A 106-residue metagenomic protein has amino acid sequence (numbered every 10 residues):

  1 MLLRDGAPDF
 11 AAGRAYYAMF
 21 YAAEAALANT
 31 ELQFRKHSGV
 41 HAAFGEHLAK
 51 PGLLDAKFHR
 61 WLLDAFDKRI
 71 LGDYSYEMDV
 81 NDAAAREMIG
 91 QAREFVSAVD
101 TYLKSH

Functional and structural regions predicted by a protein language model:
M1-H106: Terminal alpha-helical segments
